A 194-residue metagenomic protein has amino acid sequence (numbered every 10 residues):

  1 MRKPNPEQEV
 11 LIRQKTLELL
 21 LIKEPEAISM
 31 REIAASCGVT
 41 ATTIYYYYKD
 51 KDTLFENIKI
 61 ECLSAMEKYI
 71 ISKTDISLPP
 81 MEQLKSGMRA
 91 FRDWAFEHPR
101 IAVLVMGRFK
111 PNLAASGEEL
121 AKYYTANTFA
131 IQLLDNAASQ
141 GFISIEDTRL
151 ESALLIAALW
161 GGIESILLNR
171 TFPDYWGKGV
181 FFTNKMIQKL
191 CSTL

Functional and structural regions predicted by a protein language model:
M1-K23, A27, R31-E32, T53-E56 (+1 more regions): Basic, helix-initiating cap at the start of DNA-binding domains
I12-L20, C62, M66, F91 (+1 more regions): Short hydrophobic clusters on alpha-helical segments that form packing/core surfaces in small helical domains
C37-Y48: Short hydrophobic/aromatic patch on the recognition helix
I60-L84, L133, S139: Amphipathic alpha-helical linker/stalk segments
I71, A114-Q140, R149-A153, F181-C191: Amphipathic alpha-helical packing segments from all-alpha helical-bundle domains
I71-R100, E151-L155: Hydrophobic alpha-helical connector segments
D93, E97, Q132-N136, I156-D174 (+1 more regions): Amphipathic C-terminal alpha-helical segment
D93-Q132, S139, L168, W176: Short secondary-structure transition hinges
